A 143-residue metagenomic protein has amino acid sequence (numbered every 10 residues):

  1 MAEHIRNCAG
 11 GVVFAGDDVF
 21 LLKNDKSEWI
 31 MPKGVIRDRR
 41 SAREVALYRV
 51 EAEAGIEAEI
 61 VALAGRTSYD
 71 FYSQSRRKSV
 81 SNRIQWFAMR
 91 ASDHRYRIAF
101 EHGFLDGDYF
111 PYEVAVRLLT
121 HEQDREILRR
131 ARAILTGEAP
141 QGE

Functional and structural regions predicted by a protein language model:
M1-P32: N-terminal strand-loop-strand
N7-A9, D17, N82-Q85, L105: Change "...and in nucleic-acid phosphodiester-cleaving endonucleases..." to "...and in nucleic-acid processing enzymes
I30, S81, Y109: Short aromatic/basic micro-patch
M31-R66: The catalytic Nudix box helix
I36, A91, Y112: Hydrophobic pocket-lining residues within nucleotide cofactor-binding pockets
G55-R95: Active-site segment of metal-dependent pyrophosphate-handling enzymes, primarily the Nudix hydrolase catalytic core
W86-A88, R97-R129: NUDIX/MutT-family hydrolases
R130-G137: C-terminal alpha-helix
